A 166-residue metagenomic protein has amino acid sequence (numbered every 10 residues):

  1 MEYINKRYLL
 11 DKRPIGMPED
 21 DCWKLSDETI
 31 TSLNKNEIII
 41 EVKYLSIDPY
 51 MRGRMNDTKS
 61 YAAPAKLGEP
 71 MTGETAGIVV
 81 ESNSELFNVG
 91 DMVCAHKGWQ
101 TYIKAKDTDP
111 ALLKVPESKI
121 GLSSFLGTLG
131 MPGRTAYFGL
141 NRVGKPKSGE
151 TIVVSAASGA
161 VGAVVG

Functional and structural regions predicted by a protein language model:
E2-Y8: Short structural boundary motif marking the start of a folded domain
K6, E37-I39, T151: Residues that mark the start of a beta-strand
P14-D20, P49-Y50: Short N-terminal binding/cap micro-motifs at the start of the first secondary-structure element
P18-T29: Short glycine/threonine/proline-enriched tight-turn/helix- or strand-capping micro-motif at secondary-structure
I30-I47, M55-W99: Glycine-rich beta-strand-centered segment in the early N-terminal region that forms part of a ligand/cofactor-binding
G73-A76, V89-A156: NAD(P)H dinucleotide-binding glycine-rich loop of Rossmann-like/cofactor-binding domains, especially the beta1-alpha1
G162-A163: N-terminal Rossmann-fold NAD(P) dinucleotide-binding loop
